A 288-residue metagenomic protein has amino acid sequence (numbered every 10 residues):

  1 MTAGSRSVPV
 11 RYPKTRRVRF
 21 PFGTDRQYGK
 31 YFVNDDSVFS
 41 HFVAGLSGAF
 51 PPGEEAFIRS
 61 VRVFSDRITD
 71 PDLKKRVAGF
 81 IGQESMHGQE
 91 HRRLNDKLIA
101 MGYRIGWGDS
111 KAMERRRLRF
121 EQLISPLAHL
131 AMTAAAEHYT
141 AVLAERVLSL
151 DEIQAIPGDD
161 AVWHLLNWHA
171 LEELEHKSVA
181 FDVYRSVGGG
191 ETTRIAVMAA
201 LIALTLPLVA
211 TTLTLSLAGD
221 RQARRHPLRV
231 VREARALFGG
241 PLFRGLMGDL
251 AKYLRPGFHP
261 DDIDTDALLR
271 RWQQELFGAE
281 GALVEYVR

Functional and structural regions predicted by a protein language model:
T2-R288: Non-heme di-metal
